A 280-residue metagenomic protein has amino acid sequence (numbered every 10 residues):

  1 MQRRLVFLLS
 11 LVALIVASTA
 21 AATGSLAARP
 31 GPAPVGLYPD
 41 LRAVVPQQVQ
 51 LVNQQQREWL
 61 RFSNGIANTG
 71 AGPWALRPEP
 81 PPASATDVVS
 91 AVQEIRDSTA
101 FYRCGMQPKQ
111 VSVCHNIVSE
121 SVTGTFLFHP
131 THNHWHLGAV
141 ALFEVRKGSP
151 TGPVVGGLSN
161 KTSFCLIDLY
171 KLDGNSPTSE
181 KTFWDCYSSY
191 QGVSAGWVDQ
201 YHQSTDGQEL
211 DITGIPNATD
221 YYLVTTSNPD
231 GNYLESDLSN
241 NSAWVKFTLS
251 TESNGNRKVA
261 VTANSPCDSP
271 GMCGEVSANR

Functional and structural regions predicted by a protein language model:
M1-L9: Bacterial N-terminal signal peptides that target proteins for export
L9-A20: Bacterial N-terminal signal peptides
A20-L26: Sec/Tat signal peptide C-region and signal peptidase I cleavage site
L26-R280: Extracellular/luminal regions of secreted and cell-surface proteins that mediate adhesion/ECM remodeling
